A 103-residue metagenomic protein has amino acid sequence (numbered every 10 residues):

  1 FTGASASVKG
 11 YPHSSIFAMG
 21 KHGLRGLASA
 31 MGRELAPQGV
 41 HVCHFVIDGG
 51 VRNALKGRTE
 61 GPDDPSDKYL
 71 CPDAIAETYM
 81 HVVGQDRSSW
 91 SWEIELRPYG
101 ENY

Functional and structural regions predicted by a protein language model:
F1-G23, A28-S29, R33-A36: Catalytic loop of short-chain dehydrogenase/reductase
G10, R52-N53: Short beta->alpha connector loops of Rossmann-like oxidoreductase domains
P12-S14, K56-T59: Short acidic, glycine/proline-rich loop/turn micro-motifs
P37-R52, R58-Y103: C-terminal helical subdomain
